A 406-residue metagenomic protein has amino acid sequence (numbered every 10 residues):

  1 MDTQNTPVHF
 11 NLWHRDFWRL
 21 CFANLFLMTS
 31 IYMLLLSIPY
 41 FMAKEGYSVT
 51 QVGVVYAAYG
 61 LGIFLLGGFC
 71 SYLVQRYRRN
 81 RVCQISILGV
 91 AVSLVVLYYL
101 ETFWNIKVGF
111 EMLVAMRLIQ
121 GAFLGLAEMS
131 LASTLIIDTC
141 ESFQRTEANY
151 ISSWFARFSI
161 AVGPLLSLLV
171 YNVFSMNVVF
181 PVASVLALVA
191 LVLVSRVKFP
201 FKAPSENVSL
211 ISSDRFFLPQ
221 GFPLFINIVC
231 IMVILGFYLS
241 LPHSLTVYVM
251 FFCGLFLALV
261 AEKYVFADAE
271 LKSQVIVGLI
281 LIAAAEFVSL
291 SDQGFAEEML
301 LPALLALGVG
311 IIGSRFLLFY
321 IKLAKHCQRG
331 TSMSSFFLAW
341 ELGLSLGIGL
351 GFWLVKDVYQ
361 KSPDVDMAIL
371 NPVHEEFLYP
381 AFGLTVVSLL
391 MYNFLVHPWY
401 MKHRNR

Functional and structural regions predicted by a protein language model:
N5-G60, Q220-M250, I348, F352: Helix-loop boundary and gating motifs at the non-cytosolic
L25, V108-A127, A296-G313: Hydrophobic core of transmembrane alpha-helices in multi-pass small-molecule transporters, especially MFS/SLC-type
V54-L73, V249-E262: Central cavity-lining transmembrane alpha-helices of secondary-active solute carriers, predominantly the Major
L88-K107, I280-G294: C-terminal ends and interior cores of transmembrane alpha-helices in multi-pass membrane transporters/permeases
M116-F155: Cytoplasmic helix-loop-helix junction between adjacent transmembrane helices in 12-TM secondary transporters
N177-R196, H374-P398: Symmetry-related core transmembrane helices of the 12-TM Major Facilitator Superfamily/SLC fold
K272-F316: C-terminal transmembrane helical hairpin of 12-TM major facilitator-type secondary transporters
A324-D364: A late C-terminal transmembrane helix in Major Facilitator Superfamily
